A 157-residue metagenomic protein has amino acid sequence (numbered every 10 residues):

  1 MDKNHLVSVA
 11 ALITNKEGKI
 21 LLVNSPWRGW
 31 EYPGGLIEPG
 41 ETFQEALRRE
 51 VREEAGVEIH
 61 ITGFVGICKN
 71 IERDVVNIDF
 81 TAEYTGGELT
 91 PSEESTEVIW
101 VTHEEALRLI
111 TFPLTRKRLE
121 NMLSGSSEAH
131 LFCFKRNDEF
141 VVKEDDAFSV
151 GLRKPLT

Functional and structural regions predicted by a protein language model:
M1-I20: Conserved N-terminal beta-strand and adjoining loop/helix that marks the start of the Nudix/MutT-like hydrolase domain
K3-H5, E72-D74, S92-S95: A generic structural micro-feature
S8-V9, T42, T96: Short loop/turn microsegments at loop-to-beta-strand junctions
I13, D79-E83, T102: Short, well-ordered beta-strand micro-motif
N15-E53, F148-T157: Conserved Nudix-box catalytic region and its N-terminal flanking loop in Nudix hydrolases and closely related
K19-I20, G87-T90: Short helix-loop capping/hinge motifs at secondary-structure junctions, enriched in acidic/polar residues
W30, T96-T157: Nudix hydrolase/Nudix homology domain
G56-E88: Active-site segment of metal-dependent pyrophosphate-handling enzymes, primarily the Nudix hydrolase catalytic core
